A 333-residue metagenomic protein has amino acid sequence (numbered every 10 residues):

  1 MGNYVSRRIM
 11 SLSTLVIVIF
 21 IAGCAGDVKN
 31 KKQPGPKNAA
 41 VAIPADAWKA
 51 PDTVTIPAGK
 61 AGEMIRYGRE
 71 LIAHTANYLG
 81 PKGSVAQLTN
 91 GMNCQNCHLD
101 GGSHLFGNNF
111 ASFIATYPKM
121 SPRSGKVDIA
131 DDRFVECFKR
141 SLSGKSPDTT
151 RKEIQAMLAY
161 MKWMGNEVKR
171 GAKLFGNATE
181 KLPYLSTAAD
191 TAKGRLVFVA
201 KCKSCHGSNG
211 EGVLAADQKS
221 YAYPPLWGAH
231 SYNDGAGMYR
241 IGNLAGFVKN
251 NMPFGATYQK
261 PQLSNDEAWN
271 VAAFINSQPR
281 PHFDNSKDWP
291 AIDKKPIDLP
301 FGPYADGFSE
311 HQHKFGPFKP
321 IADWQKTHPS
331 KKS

Functional and structural regions predicted by a protein language model:
G2-S13: Bacterial N-terminal signal peptides that target proteins for export
I21-G23: C-terminal motif of bacterial Sec signal peptides marking the signal peptidase cleavage site
A25-D27: Bacterial signal peptide processing site
A45-V85, N166-V199, V213: Electrostatic cytochrome c docking/interface patches
G62-Y67, L71-A76, N96, S103-P147 (+2 more regions): Extracytoplasmic electron-transfer domains, predominantly the class I c-type cytochrome c fold
G68, G91-G101, M157, G194-G210 (+1 more regions): The canonical Cys-X-X-Cys-His
Y78-A86, K145-T150, R170-L174, Q259-Q262 (+1 more regions): Surface-exposed patches in mature extracellular/periplasmic domains of secreted proteins
K126-L196: Extended surface/linker regions that mediate inter-domain or inter-protein docking in multi-component redox
